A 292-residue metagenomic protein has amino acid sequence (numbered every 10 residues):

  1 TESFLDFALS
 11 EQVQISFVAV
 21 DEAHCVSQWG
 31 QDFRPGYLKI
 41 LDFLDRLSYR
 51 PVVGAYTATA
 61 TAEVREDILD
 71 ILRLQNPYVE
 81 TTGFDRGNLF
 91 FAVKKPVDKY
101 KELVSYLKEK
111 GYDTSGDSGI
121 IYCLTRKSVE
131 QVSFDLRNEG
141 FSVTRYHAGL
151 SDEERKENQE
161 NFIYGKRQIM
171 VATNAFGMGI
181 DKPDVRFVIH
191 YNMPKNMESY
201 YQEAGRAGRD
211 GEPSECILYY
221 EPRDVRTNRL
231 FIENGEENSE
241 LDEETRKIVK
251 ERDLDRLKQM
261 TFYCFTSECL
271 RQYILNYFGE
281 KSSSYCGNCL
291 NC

Functional and structural regions predicted by a protein language model:
T1-E244, D255, K281-S284: Helicase motor core with emphasis on the C-terminal RecA-like subdomain
E236-C292: C-terminal accessory/connector segments of nucleic-acid motor ATPases
